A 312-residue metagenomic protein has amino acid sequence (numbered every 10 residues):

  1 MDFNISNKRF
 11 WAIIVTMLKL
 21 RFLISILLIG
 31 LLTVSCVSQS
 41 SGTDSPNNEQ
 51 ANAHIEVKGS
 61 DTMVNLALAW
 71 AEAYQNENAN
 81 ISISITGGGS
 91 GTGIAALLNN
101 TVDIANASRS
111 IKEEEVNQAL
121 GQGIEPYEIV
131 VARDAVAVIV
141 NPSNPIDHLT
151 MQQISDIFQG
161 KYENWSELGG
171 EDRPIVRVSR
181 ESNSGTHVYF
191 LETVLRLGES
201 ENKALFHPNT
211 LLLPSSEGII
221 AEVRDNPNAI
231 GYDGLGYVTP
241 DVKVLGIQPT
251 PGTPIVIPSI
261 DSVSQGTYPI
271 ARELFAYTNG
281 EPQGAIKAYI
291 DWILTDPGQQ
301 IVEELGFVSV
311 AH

Functional and structural regions predicted by a protein language model:
M1-H54: Short, low-complexity disordered leader/linker segments with a strong preference for bacterial N-terminal type II
C36-L120, I124-D134, I139-H312: Exported/periplasmic ABC-transporter solute-binding proteins
